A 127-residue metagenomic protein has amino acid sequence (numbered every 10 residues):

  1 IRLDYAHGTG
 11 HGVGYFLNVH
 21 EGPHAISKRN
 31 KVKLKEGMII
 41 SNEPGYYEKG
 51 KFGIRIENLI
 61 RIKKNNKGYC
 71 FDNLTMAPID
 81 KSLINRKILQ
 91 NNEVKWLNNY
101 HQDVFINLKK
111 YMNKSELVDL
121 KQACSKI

Functional and structural regions predicted by a protein language model:
I1-D4, K81: Extended boundary segments
G8, F16-I127: Charged, cofactor-coupling segments
